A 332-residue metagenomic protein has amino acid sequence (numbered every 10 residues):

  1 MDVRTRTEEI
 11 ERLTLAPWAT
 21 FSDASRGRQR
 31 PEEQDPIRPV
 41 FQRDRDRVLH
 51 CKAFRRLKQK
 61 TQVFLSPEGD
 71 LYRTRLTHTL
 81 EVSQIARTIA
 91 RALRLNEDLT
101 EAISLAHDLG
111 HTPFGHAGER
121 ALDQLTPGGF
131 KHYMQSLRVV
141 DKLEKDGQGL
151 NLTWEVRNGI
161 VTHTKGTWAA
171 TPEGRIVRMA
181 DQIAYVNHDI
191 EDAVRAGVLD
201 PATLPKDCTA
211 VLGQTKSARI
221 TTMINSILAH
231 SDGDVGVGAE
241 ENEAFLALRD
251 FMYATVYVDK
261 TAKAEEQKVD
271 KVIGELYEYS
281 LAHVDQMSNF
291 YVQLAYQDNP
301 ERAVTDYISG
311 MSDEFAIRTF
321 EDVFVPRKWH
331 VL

Functional and structural regions predicted by a protein language model:
M1-T79, S83-I89, N96-E97, G118 (+1 more regions): Histidine-centered, transition-metal-coordinating active-site segments
E101-A106, M179-A180: Short alpha-helix carrying the canonical HExxH Zn2+-binding catalytic motif
L105-A106, D123-Q124, Q293: Conserved short loop/turn motifs at secondary-structure junctions
G110-F114, A184: Short active-site segment of divalent metal-dependent hydrolases/proteases that encodes the spacing between
G115-P127: A glycine- and small-aliphatic-rich helix-loop capping segment at beta-alpha/alpha-beta transitions that lines
